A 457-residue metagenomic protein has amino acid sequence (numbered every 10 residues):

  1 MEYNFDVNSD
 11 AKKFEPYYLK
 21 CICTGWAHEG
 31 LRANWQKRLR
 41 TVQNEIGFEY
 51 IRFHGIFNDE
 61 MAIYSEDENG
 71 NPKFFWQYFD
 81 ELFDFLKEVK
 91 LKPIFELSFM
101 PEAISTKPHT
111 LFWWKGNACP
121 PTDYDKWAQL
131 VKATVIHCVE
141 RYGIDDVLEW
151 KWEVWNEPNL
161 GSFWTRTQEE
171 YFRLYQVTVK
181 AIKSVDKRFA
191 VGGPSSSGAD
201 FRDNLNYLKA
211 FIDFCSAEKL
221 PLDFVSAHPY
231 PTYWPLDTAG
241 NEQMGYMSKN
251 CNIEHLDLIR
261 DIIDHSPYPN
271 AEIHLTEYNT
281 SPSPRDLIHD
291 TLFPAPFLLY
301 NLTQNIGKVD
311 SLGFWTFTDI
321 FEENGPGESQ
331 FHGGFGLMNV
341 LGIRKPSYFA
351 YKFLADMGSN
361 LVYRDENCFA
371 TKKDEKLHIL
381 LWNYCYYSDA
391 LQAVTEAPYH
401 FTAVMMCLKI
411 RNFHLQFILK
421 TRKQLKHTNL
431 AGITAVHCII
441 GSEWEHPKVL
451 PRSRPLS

Functional and structural regions predicted by a protein language model:
M1-T110, W114-K151, E169-S195, L220 (+5 more regions): Non-catalytic accessory regions flanking glycosidase/transglycosidase catalytic cores in CAZymes
G25-K37, D59, G70-Q77, E102 (+9 more regions): Acidic-and-aromatic substrate-binding clefts and catalytic sites of carbohydrate-active enzymes
E66, G70, W114-T122, S162-R166 (+4 more regions): Short coil/turn segments at secondary-structure junctions
K90-P93, K107-A118, E157-N159, A227-G240 (+1 more regions): A short small-residue
C138-Y142, S162, C215, R260-I263: Structural motif corresponding to the C-terminal cap of alpha-helices
Q168-L312, Q330: Noncatalytic carbohydrate-binding groove/subsite architecture in carbohydrate-active enzymes
T318-I320, P326-G327: Secreted, luminal/periplasmic, and some membrane-associated catalytic domains that remodel anionic oxygen-ester
